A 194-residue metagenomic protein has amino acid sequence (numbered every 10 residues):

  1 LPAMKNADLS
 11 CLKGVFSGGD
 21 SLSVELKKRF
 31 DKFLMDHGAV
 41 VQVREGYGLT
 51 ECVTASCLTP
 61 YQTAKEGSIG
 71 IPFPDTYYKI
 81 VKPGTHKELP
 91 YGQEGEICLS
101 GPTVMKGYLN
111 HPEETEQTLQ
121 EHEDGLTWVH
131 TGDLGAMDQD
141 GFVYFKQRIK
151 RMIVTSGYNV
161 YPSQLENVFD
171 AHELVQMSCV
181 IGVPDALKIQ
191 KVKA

Functional and structural regions predicted by a protein language model:
L1, P112, H172-E173: Acidic-histidine catalytic/liganding microenvironments
P2-S68, Y77: Gly/Ser/Thr-rich phosphate-binding loop
S17-D20, Y47, S100-P102, S156-Y158: Glycine-rich beta-strand-to-loop/alpha-helix junction loops that act as flexible
D31, G67-I69, P74-T76, G95 (+3 more regions): Change "...and in nucleic-acid phosphodiester-cleaving endonucleases..." to "...and in nucleic-acid processing enzymes
I71-D75, K87-Q120, V160: Conserved ATP/PPi-binding loop(s) of AMP-dependent carboxylate-activating enzymes
Y77, K82-T85, E94, Q139-D140 (+1 more regions): Residue-level recognition of short loop/turn positions
V81-P83, E123, T131, M137: Hydrophobic alpha-helical segments, especially N-terminal targeting/anchoring helices
G101, K106-G107, Q117, L126 (+1 more regions): AMP-binding/adenylate-forming catalytic core of the ANL superfamily
